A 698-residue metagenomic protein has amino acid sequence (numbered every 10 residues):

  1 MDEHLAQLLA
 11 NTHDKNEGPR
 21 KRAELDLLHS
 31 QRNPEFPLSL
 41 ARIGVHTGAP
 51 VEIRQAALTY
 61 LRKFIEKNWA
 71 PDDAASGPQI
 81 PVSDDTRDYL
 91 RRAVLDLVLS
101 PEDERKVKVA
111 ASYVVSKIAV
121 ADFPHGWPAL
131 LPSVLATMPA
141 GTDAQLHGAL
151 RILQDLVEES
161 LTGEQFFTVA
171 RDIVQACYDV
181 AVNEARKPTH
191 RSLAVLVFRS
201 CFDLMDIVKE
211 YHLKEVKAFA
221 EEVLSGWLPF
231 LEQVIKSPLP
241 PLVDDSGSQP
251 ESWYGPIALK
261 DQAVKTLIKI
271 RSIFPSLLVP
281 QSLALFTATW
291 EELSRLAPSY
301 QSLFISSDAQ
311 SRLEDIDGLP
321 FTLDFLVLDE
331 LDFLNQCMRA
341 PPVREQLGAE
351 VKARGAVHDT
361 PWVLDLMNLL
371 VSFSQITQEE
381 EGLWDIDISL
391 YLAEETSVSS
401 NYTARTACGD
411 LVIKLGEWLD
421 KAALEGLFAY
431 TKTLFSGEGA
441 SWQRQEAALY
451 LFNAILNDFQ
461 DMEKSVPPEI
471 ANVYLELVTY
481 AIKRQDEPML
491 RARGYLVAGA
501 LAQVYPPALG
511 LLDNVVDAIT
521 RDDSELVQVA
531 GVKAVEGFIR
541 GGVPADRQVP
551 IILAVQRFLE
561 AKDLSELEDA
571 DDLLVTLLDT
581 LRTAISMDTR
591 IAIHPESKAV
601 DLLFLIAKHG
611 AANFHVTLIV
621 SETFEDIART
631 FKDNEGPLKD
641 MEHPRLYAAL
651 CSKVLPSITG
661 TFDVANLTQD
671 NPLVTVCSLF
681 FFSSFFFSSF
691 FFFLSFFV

Functional and structural regions predicted by a protein language model:
M1-V698: Karyopherin-beta/Importin-beta family HEAT-repeat alpha-solenoid scaffold
